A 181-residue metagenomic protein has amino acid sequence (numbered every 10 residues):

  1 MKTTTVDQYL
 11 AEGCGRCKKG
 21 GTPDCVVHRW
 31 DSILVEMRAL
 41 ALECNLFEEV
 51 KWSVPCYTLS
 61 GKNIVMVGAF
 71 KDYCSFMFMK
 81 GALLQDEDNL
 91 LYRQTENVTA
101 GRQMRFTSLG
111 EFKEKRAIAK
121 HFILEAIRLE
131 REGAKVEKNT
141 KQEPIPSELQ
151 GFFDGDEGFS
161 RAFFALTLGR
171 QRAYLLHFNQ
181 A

Functional and structural regions predicted by a protein language model:
M1-A181: Charge-dense, helix-prone N-terminal extensions
